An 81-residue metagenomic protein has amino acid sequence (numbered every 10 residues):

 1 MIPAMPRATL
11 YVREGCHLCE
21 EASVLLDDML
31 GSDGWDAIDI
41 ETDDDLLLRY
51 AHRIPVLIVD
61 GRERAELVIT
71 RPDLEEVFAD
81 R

Functional and structural regions predicted by a protein language model:
I2-M29: Local sequence-structure signature of Cys/Sec-based thiol-disulfide redox active-site neighborhoods
Y11, I38, E66: Small/polar loops that bind or transfer phosphate-bearing groups
E20-S23, L47, R71: Conserved strand-to-helix beginnings and helix N-cap segments that scaffold or border functional pockets
D33-D44: Thiol-based oxidoreductase modules, predominantly thioredoxin-like and allied folds used for disulfide exchange
L48-R53: Thiol/disulfide oxidoreductase modules built on the thioredoxin-like
I54-E63: A short, hydrophobic beta-strand/beta-hairpin element that forms part of a small beta-sheet core
R62-R81: Non-catalytic, surface beta->alpha helical segment in thiol-disulfide oxidoreductase systems
